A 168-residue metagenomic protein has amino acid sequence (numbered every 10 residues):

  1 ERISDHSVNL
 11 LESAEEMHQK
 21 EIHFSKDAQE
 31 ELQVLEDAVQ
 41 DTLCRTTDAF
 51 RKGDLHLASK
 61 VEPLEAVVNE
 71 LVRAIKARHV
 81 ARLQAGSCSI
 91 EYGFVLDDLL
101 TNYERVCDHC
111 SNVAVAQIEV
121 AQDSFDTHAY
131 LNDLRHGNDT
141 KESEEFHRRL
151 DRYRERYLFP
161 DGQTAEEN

Functional and structural regions predicted by a protein language model:
E1-N168: Cytosolic, long alpha-helical scaffolding segments
